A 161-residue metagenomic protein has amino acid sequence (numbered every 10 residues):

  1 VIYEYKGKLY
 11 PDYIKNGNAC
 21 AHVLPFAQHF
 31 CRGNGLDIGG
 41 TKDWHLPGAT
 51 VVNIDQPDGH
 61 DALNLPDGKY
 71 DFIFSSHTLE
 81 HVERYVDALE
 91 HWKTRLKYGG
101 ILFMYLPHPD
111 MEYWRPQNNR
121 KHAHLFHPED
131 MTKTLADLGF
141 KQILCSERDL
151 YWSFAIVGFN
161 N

Functional and structural regions predicted by a protein language model:
I2-E4: S-adenosyl-L-methionine
K6-G17, H22-F30, E83-N161: S-adenosyl-L-methionine-dependent methyltransferase catalytic module, highlighting the catalytic core
C31-K42: Conserved class I S-adenosyl-L-methionine
N34, G48-T50, I101: Residues at the starts of beta-strands that form the adenosine-phosphate
G40-D67: Adenosine-cofactor binding site in Rossmann-like domains, unifying the SAM/SAH pocket of S-adenosylmethionine-dependent
F74: A conserved beta-strand element that flanks and buttresses the S-adenosyl-L-methionine
T78-H81: Hydrophobic adenine-recognition pocket in adenosine-nucleotide-binding enzymes
